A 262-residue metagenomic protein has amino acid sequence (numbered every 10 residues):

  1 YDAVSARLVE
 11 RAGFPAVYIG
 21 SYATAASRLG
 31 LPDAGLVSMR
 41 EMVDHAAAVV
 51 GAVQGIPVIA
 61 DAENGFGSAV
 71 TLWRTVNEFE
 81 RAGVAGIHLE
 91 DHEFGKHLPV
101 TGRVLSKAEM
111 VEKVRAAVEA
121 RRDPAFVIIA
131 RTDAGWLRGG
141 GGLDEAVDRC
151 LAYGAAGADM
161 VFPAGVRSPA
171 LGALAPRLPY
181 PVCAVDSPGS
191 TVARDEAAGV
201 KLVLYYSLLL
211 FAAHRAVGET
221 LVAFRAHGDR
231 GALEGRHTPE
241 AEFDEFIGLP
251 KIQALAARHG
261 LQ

Functional and structural regions predicted by a protein language model:
Y1-L204, F211-A223, R258-Q262: Alpha/beta enzyme core
L208-Q262: Extended, intrinsically disordered, low-complexity segments
